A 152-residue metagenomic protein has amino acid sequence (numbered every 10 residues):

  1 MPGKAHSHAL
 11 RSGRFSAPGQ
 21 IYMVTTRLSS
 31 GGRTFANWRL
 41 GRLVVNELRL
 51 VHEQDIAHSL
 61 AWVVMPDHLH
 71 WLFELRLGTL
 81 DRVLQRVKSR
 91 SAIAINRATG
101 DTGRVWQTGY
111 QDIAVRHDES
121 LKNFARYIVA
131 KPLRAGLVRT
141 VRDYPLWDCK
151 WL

Functional and structural regions predicted by a protein language model:
M1-L152: Short catalytic/metal-binding and nucleic-acid-binding patches
